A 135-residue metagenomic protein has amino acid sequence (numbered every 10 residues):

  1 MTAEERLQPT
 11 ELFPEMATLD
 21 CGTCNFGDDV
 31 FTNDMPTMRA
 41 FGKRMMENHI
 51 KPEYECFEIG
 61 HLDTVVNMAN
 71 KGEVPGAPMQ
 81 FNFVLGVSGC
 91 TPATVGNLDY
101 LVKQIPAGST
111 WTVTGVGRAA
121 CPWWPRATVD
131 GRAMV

Functional and structural regions predicted by a protein language model:
M1-T2, C90: Alpha-helix capping and helix-coil boundary motifs
T2-T10, A120-W124: Short, acidic/polar
M16-V135: Catalytic alpha/beta core domains of metabolic enzymes, predominantly
